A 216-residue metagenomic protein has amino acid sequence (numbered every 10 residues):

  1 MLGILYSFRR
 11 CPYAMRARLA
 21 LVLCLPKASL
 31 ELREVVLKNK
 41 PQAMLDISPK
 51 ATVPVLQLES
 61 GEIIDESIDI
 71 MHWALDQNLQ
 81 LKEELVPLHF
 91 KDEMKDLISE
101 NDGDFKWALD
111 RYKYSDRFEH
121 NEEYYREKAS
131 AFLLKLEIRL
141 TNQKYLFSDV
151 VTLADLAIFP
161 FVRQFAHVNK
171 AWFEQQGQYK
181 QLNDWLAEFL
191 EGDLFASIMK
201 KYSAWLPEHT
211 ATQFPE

Functional and structural regions predicted by a protein language model:
M1-S130, E137: GST-like domain detector, emphasizing the conserved glutathione-binding G-site in the N-terminal thioredoxin-like
A20, G192-F195, Y202: A structural signal for the main folded, soluble domain(s) of proteins
K40-A43, L81, T141-N142, F147 (+1 more regions): Glycine-rich, flexible loop/turn motifs
W73, V168, I198: Residues that scaffold the ATP/ADP-binding catalytic core of kinase and kinase-like folds
Q77-L81, V168, G192: Phosphate/oxyanion-binding loops and surfaces in catalytic or ligand/nucleic-acid-binding neighborhoods
E83, A196-M199: Acidic/polar loop patches that form or flank catalytic/metal-binding clefts of enzymes that bind anionic ligands
E93-E191: GST-like fold's C-terminal all-alpha helical module
Y202-E216: Acidic/histidine-enriched, glycine/proline-rich intrinsically disordered or flexible terminal extensions
